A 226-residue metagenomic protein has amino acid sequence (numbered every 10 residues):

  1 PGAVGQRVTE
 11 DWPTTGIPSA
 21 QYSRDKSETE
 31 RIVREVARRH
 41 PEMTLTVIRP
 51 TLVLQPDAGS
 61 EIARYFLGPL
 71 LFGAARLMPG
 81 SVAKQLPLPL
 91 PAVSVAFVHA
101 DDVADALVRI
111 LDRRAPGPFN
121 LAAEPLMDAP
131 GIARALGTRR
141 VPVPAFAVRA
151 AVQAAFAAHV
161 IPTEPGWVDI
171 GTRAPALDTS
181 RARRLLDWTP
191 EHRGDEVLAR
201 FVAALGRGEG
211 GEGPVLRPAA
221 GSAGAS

Functional and structural regions predicted by a protein language model:
P1-S19, R38-R39, P56-A58: Active-site "gating" loop of Rossmann-like NAD(P)-dependent oxidoreductase/epimerase domains
Q6-T9, P18-E30, A96-F97, L126: Short-chain dehydrogenase/reductase
P18-R49, P56: Active-site Tyr-X1-5-Lys
E42-T44, G137, D187: A generic structural signal for alpha->beta connector loops
M43-S94: NAD(P)-dependent short-chain dehydrogenase/reductase
S94, D102-P165, T179, D195 (+2 more regions): Mid/C-terminal beta-alpha module of Rossmann-like enzyme folds, strongest in SDR-family dehydrogenases/epimerases
S94, R173-A174: Glycine/small-residue-rich pyrophosphate-binding loop that anchors the diphosphate of NDP-sugar donors
